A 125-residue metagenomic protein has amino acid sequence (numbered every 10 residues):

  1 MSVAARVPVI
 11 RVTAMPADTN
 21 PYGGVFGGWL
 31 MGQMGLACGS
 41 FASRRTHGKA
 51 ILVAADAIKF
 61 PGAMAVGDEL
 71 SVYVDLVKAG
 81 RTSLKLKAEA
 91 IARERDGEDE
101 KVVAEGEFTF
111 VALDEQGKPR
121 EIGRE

Functional and structural regions predicted by a protein language model:
M1-A54, V111-E125: Hot-dog-fold acyl-thioester-processing enzymes
S2-I10, M64-V66, V77-E125: HotDog/MaoC-like acyl-thioester-processing domains
P16-D18, A55-G62, A92-E94: Short, well-ordered turn and helix-capping elements at secondary-structure junctions
C38-Y73, V77-A79, S83-K85, K101-G106: Hydrophobic beta-strand-centered segment that forms part of the acyl-chain substrate-binding groove
